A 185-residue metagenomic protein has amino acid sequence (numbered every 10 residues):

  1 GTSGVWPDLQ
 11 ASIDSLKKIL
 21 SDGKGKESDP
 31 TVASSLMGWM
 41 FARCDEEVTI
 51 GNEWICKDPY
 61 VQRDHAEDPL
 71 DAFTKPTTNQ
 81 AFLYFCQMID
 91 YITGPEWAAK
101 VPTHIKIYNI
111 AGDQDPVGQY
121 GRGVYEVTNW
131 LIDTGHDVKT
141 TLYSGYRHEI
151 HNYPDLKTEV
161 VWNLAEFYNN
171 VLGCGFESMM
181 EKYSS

Functional and structural regions predicted by a protein language model:
G1-P76: Alpha/beta-hydrolase-fold enzymes
G1-S3, I110, S144: Alpha/beta-hydrolase-fold catalytic nucleophile elbow
D71, P76-A99: Active-site nucleophile elbow and catalytic-triad environment of alpha/beta-hydrolase enzymes
A98-T103, D133-T134: Short, conserved loop/helix-junction motifs that constitute active-site signature segments in enzyme catalytic cores
T103, Y108-A111, D115: Short beta-strand/loop motif that positions the catalytic acidic residue of the alpha/beta-hydrolase fold
Q114-E126: Conserved alpha/beta-hydrolase "acid-adjacent" motif
G123-W130, V160: A general structural detector for well-ordered alpha-helical segments in enzyme core domains, enriched
I132-S185: Catalytic active-site module of serine/aspartate enzymes centered on a nucleophile-bearing elbow/loop
